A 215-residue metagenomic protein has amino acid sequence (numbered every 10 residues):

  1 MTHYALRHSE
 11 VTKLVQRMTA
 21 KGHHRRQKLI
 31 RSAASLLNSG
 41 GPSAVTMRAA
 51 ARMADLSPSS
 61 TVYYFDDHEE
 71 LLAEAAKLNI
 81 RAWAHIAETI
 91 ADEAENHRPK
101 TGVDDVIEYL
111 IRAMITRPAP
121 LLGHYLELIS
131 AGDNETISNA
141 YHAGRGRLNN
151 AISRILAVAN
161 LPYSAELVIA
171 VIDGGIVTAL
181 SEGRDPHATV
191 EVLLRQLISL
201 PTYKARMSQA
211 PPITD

Functional and structural regions predicted by a protein language model:
M1-H24, Y203-D215: N-terminal intrinsically disordered/low-complexity leader segments
M18, R25-K28, S32, S164: N-terminal positioning helix adjacent to the helix-turn-helix/winged-helix DNA-binding module
K28, L36-E74: Helix-turn-helix
K28, S32-G40, H85-T89, E93 (+2 more regions): Solvent-exposed, amphipathic alpha-helical segments
K77-A84: Short, basic, alpha-helical segments at the C-terminal edge of helix-turn-helix-like DNA-binding modules
A87-P120, V168: Hydrophobic alpha-helical connector segments
D105-E108, R112-R145: Amphipathic alpha-helical segments used for helix-helix packing
I137-H142, I155-D215: Hydrophobic/aromatic-rich alpha-helical bundle segments in the mid-to-C-terminal region
